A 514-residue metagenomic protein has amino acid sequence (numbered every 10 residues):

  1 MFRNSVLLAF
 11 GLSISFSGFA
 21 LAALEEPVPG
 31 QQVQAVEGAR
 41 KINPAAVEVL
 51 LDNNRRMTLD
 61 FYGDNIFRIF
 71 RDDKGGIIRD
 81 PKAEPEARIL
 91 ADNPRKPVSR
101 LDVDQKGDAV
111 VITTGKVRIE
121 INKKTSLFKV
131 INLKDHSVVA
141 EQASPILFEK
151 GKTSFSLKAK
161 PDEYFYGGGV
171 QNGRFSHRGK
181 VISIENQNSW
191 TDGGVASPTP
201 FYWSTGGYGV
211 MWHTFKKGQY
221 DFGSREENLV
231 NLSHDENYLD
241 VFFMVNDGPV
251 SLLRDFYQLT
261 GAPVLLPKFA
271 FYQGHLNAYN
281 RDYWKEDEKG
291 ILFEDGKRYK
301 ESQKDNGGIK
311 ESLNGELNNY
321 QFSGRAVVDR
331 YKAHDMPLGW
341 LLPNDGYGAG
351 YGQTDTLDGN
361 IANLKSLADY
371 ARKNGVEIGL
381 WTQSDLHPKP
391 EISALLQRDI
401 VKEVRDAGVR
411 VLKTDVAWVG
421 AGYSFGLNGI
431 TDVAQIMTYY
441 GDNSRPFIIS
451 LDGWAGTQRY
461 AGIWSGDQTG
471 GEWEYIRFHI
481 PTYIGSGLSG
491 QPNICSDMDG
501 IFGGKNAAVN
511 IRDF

Functional and structural regions predicted by a protein language model:
M1-L7: Bacterial N-terminal signal peptides that target proteins for export
A9-S17: Bacterial N-terminal signal peptides
L21-A270, G274-L276, G307-N314, Y320-S323 (+3 more regions): N-terminal accessory segment at the very beginning of proteins
A83-L90, P337-F514: Aromatic- and carboxylate-enriched substrate-binding clefts and catalytic-loop regions of carbohydrate-active enzymes
L133, E141-A143, W212-T214, D221-S224 (+5 more regions): Short, solvent-exposed loop/turn and secondary-structure capping segments
A270-F271, E301-I309, L342-Q353: Short, conserved helix/loop micro-motifs enriched in His/Cys and acidic residues
Y279-Q321, R325: Charged, glycine/proline-rich intrinsically disordered loops and linkers
S323-N344: Catalytic domains of carbohydrate-active enzymes, especially glycoside hydrolases
